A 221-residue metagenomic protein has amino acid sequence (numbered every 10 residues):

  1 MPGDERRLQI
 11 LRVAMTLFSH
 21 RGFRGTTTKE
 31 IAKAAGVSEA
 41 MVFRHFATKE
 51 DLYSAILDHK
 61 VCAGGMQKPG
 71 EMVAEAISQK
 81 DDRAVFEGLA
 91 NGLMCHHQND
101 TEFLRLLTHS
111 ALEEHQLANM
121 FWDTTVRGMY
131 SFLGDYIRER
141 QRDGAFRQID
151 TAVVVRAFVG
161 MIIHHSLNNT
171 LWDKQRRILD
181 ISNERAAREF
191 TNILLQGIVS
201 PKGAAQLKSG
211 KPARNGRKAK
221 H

Functional and structural regions predicted by a protein language model:
R6-M15, I31, I56-K60, G64 (+1 more regions): Generic hydrophobic, amphipathic alpha-helix propensity
Q9, L17-D51, A55: Helix-turn-helix
I10-F18, L93, L194: Short hydrophobic clusters on alpha-helical segments that form packing/core surfaces in small helical domains
K68-E102, A152-F158: Hydrophobic alpha-helical connector segments
K68-M72, H97-N119, L167-D173: Amphipathic alpha-helical segments used for helix-helix packing
C95, N99, L106, Q116-D143 (+2 more regions): Amphipathic alpha-helical packing segments from all-alpha helical-bundle domains
C95-N99, Y130, D135, E139 (+2 more regions): Amphipathic C-terminal alpha-helical segment
K202-H221: Polybasic, lysine-enriched low-complexity intrinsically disordered terminal tails
